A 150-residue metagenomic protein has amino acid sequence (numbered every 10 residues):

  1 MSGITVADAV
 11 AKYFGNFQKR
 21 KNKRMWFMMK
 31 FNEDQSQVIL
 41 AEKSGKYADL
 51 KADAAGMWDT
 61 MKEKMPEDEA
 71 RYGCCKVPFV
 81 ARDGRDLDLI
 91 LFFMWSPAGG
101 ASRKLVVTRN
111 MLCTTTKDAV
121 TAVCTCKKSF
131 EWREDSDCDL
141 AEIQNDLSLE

Functional and structural regions predicted by a protein language model:
M1-E150: Long, low-complexity regulatory segments enriched in Ser/Thr/Pro/Gly and acidic residues
